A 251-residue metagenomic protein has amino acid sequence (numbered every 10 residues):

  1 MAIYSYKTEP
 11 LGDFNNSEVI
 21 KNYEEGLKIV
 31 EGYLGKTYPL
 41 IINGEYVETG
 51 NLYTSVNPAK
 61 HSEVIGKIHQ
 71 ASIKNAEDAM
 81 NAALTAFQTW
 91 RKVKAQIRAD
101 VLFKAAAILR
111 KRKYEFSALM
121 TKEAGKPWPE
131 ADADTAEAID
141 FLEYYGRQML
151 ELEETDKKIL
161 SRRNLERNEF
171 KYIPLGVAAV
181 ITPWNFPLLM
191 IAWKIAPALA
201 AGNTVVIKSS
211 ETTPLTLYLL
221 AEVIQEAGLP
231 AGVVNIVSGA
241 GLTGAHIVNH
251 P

Functional and structural regions predicted by a protein language model:
M1-I65: Hydrophobic face of amphipathic alpha-helices that form TPR/SEL1-like repeat modules and related alpha-solenoid
D13-N16, H69, A95, A106 (+5 more regions): Hydrophobic alpha-helical scaffolding
G35-K36, E48-N51, L142, Y172-V177: A short, charged/proline- and glycine-enriched loop that marks the coil->beta-strand transition at the N-terminal
G44, R98, L142, A178 (+1 more regions): Residue-level signature of catalytic and energy-coupling elements of molecular machines, predominantly ATP/GTP-dependent
E48, A76, I108-L109, W128 (+4 more regions): Flexible loop/turn segments at secondary-structure boundaries
Y53-V56, H61-E153: Glycine-rich loop-to-alpha-helix module at the N-terminal edge of alpha/beta enzyme cores
T121, M149-P251: Rossmann-like NAD(P) dinucleotide-binding subdomain of oxidoreductase/dehydrogenase enzymes
